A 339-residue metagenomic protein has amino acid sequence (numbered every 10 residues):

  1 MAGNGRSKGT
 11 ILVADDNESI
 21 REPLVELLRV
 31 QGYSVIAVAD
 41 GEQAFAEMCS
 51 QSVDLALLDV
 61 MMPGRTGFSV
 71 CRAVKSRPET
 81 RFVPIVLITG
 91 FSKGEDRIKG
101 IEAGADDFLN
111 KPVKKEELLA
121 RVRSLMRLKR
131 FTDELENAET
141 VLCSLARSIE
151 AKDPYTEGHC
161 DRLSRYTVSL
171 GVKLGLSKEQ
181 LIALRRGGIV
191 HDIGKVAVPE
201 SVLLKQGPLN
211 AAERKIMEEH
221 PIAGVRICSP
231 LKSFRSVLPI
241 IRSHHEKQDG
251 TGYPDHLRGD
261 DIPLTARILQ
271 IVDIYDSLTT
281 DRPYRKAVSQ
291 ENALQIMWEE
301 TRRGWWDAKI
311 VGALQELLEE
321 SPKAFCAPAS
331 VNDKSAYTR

Functional and structural regions predicted by a protein language model:
G9, A39-Q43, T66-R72: Acidic catalytic/metal-coordinating carboxylates
E18-I36: Two-component/phosphorelay signaling modules centered on CheY-like receiver
R21, P63-G64, R81, K93 (+1 more regions): The feature encodes the CheY-like receiver
Q51-L57: Active-site beta3 strand of CheY-like receiver
M62, V74, I85: Receiver (REC) domain active-site loop signature in two-component systems and cognate sites in sensor histidine kinases
A151-R339: Metal-dependent catalytic cores of enzymes that make or break cyclic nucleotides and related phosphoester linkages
